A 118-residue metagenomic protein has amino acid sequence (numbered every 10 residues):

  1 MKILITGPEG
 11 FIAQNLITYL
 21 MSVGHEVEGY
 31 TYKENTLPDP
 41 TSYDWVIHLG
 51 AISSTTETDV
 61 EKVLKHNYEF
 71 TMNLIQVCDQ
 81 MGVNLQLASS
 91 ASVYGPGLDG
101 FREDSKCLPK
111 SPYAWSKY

Functional and structural regions predicted by a protein language model:
I3-V23: N-terminal Rossmann NAD(P)H-binding glycine-rich loop of SDR-like oxidoreductase domains
T6, V46-G50, L85-A91: SDR active-site strand-loop-helix element
Q14-L16, E57-T58, P96-L98: Short glycine-/acidic-enriched loop or helix-start segments at secondary-structure transitions that form or flank
M21, E26-D39: Adenosine-cofactor binding site in Rossmann-like domains, unifying the SAM/SAH pocket of S-adenosylmethionine-dependent
L37-H66, V77: NAD(P)H-binding glycine-rich loop region in Rossmannoid oxidoreductase-like domains and their noncatalytic homologs
K62-N73, C107, S111, W115-Y118: Glycine-rich NAD(P)-binding loop of the Rossmann-fold in SDR/ketoreductase-type enzymes
N73-P112: Conserved Rossmann-fold NAD(P)-dependent oxidoreductase catalytic core, especially the SDR/UDP-sugar
